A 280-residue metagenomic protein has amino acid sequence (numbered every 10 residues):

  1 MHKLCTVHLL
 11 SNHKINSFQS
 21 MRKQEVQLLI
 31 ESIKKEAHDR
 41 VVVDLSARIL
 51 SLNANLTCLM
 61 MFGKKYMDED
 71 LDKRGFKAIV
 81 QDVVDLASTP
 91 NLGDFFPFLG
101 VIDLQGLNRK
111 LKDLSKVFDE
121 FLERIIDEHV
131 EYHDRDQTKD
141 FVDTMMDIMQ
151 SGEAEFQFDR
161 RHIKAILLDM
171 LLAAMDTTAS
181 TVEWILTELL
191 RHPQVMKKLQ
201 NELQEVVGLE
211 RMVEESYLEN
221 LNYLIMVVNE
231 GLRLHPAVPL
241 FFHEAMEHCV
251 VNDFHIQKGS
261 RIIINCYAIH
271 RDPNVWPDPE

Functional and structural regions predicted by a protein language model:
H8, L45-L59, A165-L171, A179-E183 (+3 more regions): Conserved, well-structured core segments
L10-K14, V84-D85, P90-G93, K112-V182 (+2 more regions): Conserved cytochrome P450 catalytic core segment spanning the I/J/K helices
H13-Q24, K34-L59, M67-G75, F98-E120 (+4 more regions): Cytochrome P450
T57, L122, M145, A174 (+3 more regions): Conserved hydrophobic/aromatic pocket- or pore-lining residues that grip, position, or stack substrates in active sites
E155, D159, E214-E230, F241-I263: Cytochrome P450 C-terminal beta-domain/meander region
T177-E202: Cytochrome P450 catalytic-core helices
I264-E280: Conserved cytochrome P450 K-helix/beta-meander segment immediately N-terminal to the heme-binding cysteine loop
